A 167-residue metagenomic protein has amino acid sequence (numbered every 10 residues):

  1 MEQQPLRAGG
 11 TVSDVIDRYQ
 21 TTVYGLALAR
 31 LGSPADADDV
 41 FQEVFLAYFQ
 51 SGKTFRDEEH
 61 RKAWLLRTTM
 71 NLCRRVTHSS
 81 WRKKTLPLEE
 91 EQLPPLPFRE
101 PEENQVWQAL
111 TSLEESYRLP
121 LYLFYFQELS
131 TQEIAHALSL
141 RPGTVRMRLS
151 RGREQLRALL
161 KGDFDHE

Functional and structural regions predicted by a protein language model:
M1-G25, D38, F49, R118: A short, charge-rich alpha-helical start-of-domain segment used by transcription regulators
Q4-L6, G32, E43-H60, S79-S80: Sigma70-family region 2
V15-P34, S51, L110, G162: Amphipathic, Lys/Arg- and hydrophobic-enriched alpha-helical face
G25, D39-L46, Q50, E59-N71: Structural recognition of an alpha-helix C-terminal capping motif at a helix-to-coil junction
R56, L66-P87, R99, R151: Arg/Lys-rich amphipathic alpha helix in sigma70-family domain 2
M70, R74, L138-G162: DNA-recognition helix of helix-turn-helix
R75, R82-L110, S130-T131, D165: Internal acidic/polar
P120-F124: A short pre-motif secondary-structure segment
